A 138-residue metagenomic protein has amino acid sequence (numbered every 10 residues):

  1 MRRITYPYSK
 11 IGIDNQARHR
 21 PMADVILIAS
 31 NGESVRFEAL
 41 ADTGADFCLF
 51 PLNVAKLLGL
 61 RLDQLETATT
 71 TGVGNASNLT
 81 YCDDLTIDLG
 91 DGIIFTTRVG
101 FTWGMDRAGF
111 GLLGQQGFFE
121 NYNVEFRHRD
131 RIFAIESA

Functional and structural regions predicted by a protein language model:
M1-A138: Pepsin/retropepsin-fold aspartyl endopeptidases
